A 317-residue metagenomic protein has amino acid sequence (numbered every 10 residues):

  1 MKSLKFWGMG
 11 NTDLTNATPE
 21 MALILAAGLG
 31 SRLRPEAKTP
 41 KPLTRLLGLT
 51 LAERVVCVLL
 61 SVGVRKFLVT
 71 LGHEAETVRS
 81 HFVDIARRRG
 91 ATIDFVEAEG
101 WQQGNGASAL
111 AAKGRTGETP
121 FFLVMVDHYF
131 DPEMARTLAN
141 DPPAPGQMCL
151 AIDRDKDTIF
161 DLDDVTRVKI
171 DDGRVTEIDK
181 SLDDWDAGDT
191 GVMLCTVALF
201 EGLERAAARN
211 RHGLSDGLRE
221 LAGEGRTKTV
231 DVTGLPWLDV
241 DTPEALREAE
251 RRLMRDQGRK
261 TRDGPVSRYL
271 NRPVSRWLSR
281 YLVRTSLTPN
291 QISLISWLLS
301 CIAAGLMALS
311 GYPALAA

Functional and structural regions predicted by a protein language model:
K2-I24, T44, L49-L123, C301-A304: Conserved N-terminal catalytic core of the sugar/cofactor nucleotidyltransferase
L4-A22, D184-W277: Conserved alpha/beta core of the MobA/IspD/sugar-nucleotide pyrophosphorylase nucleotidyltransferase superfamily
E20-P35: A phosphate-binding catalytic loop at a beta-strand-loop-alpha-helix junction that coordinates phosphoryl groups
R32, R54, T77-S80, N105 (+5 more regions): Phosphate- and divalent-cation-binding pockets in alpha/beta enzyme and binding domains that engage nucleotide-derived
K38-K41: Short alpha-helical oligomerization interface
F82, F130-S215: Conserved core of the sugar-phosphate nucleotidyltransferase
V126: Short acidic donor-binding/metal-coordinating loop in glycosyltransferase active sites
E244, E250-A316: Topogenic membrane-insertion module of multi-pass membrane proteins
